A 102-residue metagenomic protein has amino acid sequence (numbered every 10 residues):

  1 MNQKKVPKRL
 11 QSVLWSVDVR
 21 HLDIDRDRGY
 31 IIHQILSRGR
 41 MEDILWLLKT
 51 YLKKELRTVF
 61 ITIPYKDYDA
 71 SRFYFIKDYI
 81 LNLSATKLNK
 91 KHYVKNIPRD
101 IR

Functional and structural regions predicted by a protein language model:
M1-R102: Long, compositionally biased intrinsically disordered regulatory segments in eukaryotic proteins
